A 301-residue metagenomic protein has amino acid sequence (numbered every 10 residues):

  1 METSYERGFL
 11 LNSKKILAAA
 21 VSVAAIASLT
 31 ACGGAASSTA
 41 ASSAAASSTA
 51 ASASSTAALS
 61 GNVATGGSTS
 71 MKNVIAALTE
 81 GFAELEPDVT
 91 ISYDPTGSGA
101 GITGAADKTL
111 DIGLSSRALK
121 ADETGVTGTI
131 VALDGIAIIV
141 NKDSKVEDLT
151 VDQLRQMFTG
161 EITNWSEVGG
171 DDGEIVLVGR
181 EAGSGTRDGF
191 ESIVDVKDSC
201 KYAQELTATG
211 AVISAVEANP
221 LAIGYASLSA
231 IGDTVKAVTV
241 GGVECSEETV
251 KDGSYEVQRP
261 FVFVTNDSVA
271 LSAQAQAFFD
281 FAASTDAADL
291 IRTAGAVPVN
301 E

Functional and structural regions predicted by a protein language model:
M1-A20: Bacterial Sec-dependent N-terminal signal peptides
V21-I26: Hydrophobic helical h-region of N-terminal Sec-dependent signal peptides in bacterial secretory/periplasmic proteins
A27-A31: C-terminal motif of bacterial Sec signal peptides marking the signal peptidase cleavage site
G33-D107, G113-E301: Exported/periplasmic ABC-transporter solute-binding proteins
